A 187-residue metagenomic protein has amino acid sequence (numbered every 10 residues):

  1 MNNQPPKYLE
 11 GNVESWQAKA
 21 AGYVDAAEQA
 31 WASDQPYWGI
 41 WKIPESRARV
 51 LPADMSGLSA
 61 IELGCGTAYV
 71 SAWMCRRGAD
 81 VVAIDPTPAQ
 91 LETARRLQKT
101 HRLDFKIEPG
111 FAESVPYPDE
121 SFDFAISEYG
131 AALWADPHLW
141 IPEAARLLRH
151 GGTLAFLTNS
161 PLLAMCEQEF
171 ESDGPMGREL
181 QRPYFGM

Functional and structural regions predicted by a protein language model:
M1-A30: N-terminal, positively charged/glycine-rich alpha-helical extensions of SAM-dependent methyltransferases
Q29-L58: Conserved alpha-helix/loop element of class I SAM-dependent methyltransferases that forms part of the SAM/SAH-binding
D54-M55, D119, I141: A short, aliphatic-rich alpha-helical micro-motif
S59-S114: Class I SAM-dependent methyltransferase SAM/SAH-binding core
E113-F124: A short acidic, Gly/Pro-enriched loop at the edge of an enzyme's catalytic core that lines a small-molecule cofactor
F124-H138: A short SAM/SAH-binding and catalytic strip from SAM-dependent methyltransferases
H138-T153: A short glycine-rich, Lys/Arg-flanked "PGG" loop and its adjoining helix->strand segment in the class I
T153-M187: Conserved class I S-adenosyl-L-methionine
